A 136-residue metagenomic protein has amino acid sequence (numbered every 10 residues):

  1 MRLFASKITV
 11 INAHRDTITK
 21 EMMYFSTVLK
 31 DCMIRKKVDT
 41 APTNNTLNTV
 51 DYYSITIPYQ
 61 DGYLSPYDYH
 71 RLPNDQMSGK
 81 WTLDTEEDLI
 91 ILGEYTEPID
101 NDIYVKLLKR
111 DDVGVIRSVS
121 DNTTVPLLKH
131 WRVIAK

Functional and structural regions predicted by a protein language model:
M1-M23, T27-V28, K37: N-terminal intrinsically disordered, low-complexity, charge/repeat-rich segments that act as generic
M22-K136: Short, conserved turn/kink motifs that form compact alpha/beta structural patches or helix kinks used as
